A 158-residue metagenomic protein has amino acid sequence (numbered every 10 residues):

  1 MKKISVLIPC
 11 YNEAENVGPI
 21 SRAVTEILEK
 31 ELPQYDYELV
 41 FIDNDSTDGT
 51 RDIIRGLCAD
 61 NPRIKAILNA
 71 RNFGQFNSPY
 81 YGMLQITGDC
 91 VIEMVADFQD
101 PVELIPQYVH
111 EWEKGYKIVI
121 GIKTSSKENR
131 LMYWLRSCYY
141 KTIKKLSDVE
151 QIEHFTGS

Functional and structural regions predicted by a protein language model:
K3-S5, E38: Cell-envelope/extracellular polymer assembly enzymes that use nucleotide-activated donors
E13-K30: Short, well-formed alpha-helical segments that are part of the catalytic scaffolds of diverse glycosyltransferases
E13-N16, S46, P101: Donor nucleotide-sugar binding loop of glycosyltransferases
L28-Q34, C58-R63: Short helix-capping segments at alpha-helix termini
P33-D45, I67-L68: Short beta-strand/loop segment that forms part of the nucleotide-sugar
V40, R51-Y80, L84-Q85: Conserved donor nucleotide-binding strand/loop of the catalytic core
D43-R51, F98-Q99: A conserved acidic beta->alpha catalytic loop
N69-R71, Q75-Q85, C90-E93, Q99-S158: Acceptor/aglycone-binding surface of glycosyltransferases and processive sugar-polymer synthases
